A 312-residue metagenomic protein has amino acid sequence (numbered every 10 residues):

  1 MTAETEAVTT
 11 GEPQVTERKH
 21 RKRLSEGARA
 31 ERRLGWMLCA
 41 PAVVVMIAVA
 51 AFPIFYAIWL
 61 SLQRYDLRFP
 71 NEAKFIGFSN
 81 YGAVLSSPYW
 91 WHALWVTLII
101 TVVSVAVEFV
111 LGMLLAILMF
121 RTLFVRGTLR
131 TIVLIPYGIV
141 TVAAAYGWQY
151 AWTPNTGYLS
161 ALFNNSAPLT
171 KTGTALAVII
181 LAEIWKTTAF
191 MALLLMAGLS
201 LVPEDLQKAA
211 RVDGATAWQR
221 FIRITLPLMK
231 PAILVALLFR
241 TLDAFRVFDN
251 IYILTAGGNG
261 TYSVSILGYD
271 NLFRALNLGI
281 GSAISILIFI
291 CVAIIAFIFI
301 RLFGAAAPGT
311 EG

Functional and structural regions predicted by a protein language model:
M1-L62, R68-S79, P88-Y89, W95-V102 (+3 more regions): N-terminal signal-anchor/first transmembrane alpha helix
I47, Y146, T172-R211, L237: Membrane-cytosol interface at the C-terminal ends of specific transmembrane alpha-helices in multi-pass membrane
R64-L67, N71, T170, V247-L276 (+1 more regions): Glycine-rich helix-loop "coupling/hinge" segments at transmembrane-helix boundaries in multipass transporters
E108-V110, L134-S166, K230-D243: Generic hydrophobic transmembrane alpha-helix motif, especially the helices
A145-W185, D249-Y262: Membrane-interfacial helix termini and adjacent extracytoplasmic/periplasmic loops of multi-pass transporters
N155, T188-L194, A232-G257: Non-cytoplasmic
L194-G198, R220-I233, L237: Short hydrophobic alpha-helical segments within the ABC transporter permease transmembrane module
D213-G214, P227: Glycine/proline-centered hinge or cleavage motifs at structural transition points of membrane proteins
